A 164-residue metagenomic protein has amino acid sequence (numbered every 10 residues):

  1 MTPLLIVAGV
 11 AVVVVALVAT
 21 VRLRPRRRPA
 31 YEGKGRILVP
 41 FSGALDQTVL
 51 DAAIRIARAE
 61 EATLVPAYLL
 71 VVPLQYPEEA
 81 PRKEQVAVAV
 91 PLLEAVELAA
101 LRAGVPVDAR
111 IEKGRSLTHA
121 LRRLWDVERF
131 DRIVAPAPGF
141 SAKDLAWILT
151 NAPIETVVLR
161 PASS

Functional and structural regions predicted by a protein language model:
M1-R27, D126-S164: Gly/Ser-rich helix-loop-strand patches that form or flank binding pockets for ribonucleotide-derived cofactors
T2-A30, P81-V90, A95-L101, P106: Extended, non-globular alpha-helical segments
Y31-K83, D108: Small/aliphatic-rich secondary-structure junction motif
L50-R55, A120-L124, K143-I148: A short acidic, amphipathic alpha-helical/loop segment
E60, A103, N151-P153: Short, structured coil segments at secondary-structure junctions
V107-A109, T156: Generic structural signal for residues in well-ordered beta-strands
I111-A120: Charged docking surfaces used in two-component/phosphorelay signaling
